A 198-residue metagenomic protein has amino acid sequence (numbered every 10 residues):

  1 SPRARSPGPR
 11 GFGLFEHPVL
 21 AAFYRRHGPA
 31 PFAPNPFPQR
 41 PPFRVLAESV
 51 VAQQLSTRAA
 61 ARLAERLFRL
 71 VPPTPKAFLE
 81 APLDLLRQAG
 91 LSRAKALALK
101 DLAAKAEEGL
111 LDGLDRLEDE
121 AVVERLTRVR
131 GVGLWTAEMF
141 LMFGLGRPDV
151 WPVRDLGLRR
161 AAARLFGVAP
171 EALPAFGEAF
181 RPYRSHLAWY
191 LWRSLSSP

Functional and structural regions predicted by a protein language model:
S1-L117, A121, A175-P198: N-terminal polyanion-binding entry modules of DNA glycosylases/AP lyases and select other DNA-binding proteins
V51, E118-A162: Catalytic DNA-binding helix-loop module of base-excision-repair DNA glycosylases/AP lyases
T57, A77-F78, V129, F166-E171: A short linear-motif detector with a strong N-terminal bias
L70, L102-G109, R125, V129 (+2 more regions): Mid-sequence acidic-hydrophobic segments that form the walls of catalytic/ligand-binding cavities or oligomerization
G90, G131, G146, F166-G167 (+1 more regions): Glycine-centered helix-boundary capping/hinge motifs
G109-G113, L134-T136, W151, A169: Short, structured loop/turn "capping" segments at alpha-beta junctions
R154-E178: C-terminal end-helix/capping segment
